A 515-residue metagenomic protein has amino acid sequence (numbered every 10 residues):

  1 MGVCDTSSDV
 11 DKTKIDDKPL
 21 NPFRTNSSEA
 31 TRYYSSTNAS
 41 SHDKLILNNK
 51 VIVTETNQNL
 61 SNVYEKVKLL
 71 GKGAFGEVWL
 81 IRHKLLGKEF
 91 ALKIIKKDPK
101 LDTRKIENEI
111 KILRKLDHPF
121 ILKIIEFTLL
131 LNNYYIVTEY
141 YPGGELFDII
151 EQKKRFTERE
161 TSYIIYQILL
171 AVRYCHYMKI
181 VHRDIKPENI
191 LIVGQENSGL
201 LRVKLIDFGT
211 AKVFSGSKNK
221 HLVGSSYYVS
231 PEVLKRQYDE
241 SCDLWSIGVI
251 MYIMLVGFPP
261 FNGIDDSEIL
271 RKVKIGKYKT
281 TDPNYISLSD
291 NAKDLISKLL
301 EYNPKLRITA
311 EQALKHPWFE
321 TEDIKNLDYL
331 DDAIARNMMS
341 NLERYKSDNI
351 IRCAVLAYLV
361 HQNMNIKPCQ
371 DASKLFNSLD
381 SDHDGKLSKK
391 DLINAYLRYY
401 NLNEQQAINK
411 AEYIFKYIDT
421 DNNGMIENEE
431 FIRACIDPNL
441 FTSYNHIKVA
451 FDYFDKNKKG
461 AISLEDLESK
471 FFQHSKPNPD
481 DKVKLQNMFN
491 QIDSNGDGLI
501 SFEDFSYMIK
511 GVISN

Functional and structural regions predicted by a protein language model:
E77: Conserved N-lobe ATP-binding subsite of Hanks-type protein kinase domains, especially the beta3 VAIK lysine
I94-L116: Conserved N-lobe beta3->alphaC-helix segment of eukaryotic protein kinase catalytic domains
E126-F127: A short, aromatic-enriched beta-strand patch in the conserved N-lobe beta-sheet of the protein kinase catalytic domain
L131-E145: Conserved short submotifs of the Hanks-type protein kinase catalytic core that shape the nucleotide-binding pocket
I164-I165: Activation segment signature within eukaryotic-like protein kinase domains
L356-A357, S388-L402, E427-P438, S463-K476 (+1 more regions): Amphipathic regulatory helices of Ca2+-sensor modules
Q370-H383, N409-N423, H446-K458, K482-G496 (+1 more regions): Primarily EF-hand calcium-binding motifs
